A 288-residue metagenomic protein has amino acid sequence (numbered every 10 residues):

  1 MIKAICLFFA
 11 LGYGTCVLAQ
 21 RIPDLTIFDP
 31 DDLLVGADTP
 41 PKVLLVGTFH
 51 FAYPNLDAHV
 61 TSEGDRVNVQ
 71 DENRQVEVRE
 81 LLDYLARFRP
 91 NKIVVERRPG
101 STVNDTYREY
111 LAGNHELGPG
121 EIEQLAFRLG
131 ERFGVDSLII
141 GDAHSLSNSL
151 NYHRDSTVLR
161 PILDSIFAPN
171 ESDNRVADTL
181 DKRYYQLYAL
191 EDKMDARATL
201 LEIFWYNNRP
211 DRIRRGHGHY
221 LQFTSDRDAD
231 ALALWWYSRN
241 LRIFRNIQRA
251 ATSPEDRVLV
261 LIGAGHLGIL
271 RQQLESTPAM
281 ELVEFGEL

Functional and structural regions predicted by a protein language model:
I2-F8: Sec-dependent signal peptide recognition, specifically the positively charged N-region followed immediately by
V17-A19: Boundary at the C-terminal end of the N-terminal hydrophobic targeting segment
D29-P30, R66-L82, L111-H115, R245: N-terminal post-signal-peptidase region of extra-cytosolic proteins
A52-N73: Acidic/histidine-rich helix-loop elements that form or flank divalent-metal/phosphate-binding sites at the catalytic
R89-V95: Proline-aspartate-enriched helix->loop->beta-strand connector
Y107-A250: Hydrophobic, often amphipathic alpha-helical segments used for membrane interaction and targeting
D230-L288: A cross-kingdom marker for long, charged
